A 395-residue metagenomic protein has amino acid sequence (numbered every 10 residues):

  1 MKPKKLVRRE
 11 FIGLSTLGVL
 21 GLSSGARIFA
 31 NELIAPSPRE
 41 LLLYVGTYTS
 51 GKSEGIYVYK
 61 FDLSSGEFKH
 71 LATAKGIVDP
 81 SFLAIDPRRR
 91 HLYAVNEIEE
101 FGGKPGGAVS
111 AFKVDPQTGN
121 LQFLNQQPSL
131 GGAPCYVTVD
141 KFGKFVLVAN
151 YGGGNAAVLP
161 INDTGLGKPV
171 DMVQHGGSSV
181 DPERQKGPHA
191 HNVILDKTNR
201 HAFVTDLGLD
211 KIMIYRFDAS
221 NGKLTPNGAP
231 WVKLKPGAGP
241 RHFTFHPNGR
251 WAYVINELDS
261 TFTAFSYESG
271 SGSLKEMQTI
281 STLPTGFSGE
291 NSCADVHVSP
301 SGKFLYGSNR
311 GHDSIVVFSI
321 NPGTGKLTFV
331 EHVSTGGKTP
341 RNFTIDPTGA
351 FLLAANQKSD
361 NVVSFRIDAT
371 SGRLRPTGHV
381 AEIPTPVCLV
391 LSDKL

Functional and structural regions predicted by a protein language model:
K2-V19: N-terminal secretory signal peptides and thylakoid transit peptides that target proteins across membranes
G25-Y48: C-terminal segment of N-terminal export signals and the immediately downstream linker at the start of the mature
T49-K52, I98-G102, G153-G154, L209-D210 (+3 more regions): Short glycine/acidic-enriched loop and turn motifs that connect beta-strands
K60-S65, K113-G119, P160-G167, R216-K223 (+3 more regions): Short loop/turn segments immediately following beta-strands, especially the blade-tip and inter-blade linker loops
K69-A74, F123-Q127, S179-E183, G228-K233 (+4 more regions): A short beta-strand motif characteristic of beta-propeller blades
I77-R88, L130-F142, G177-N199, L234-W251 (+3 more regions): Beta-rich, blade/repeat-based domains predominating in secreted/periplasmic proteins but also intracellular
N120-H191: Asp-box/WD-like beta-propeller blade repeats and closely related beta-sheet repeat scaffolds
